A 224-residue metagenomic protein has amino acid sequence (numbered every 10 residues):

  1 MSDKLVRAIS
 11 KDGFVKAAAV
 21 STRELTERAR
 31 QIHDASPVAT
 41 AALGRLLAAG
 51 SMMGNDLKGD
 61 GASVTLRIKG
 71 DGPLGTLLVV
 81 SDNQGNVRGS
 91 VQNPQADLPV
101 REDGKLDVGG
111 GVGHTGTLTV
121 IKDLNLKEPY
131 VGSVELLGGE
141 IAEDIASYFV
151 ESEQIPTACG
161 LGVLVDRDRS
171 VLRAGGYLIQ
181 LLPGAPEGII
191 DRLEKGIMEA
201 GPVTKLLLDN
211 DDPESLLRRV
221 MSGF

Functional and structural regions predicted by a protein language model:
S2-F224: Interaction interfaces in information-processing and related assembly proteins
